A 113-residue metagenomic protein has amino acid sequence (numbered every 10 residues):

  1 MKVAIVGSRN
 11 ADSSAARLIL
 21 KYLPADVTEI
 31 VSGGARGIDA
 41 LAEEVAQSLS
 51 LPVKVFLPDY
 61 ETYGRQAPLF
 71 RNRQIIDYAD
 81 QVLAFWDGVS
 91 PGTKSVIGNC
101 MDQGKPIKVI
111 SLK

Functional and structural regions predicted by a protein language model:
K2, R9-K113: Acidic/glycine-enriched connector segments
